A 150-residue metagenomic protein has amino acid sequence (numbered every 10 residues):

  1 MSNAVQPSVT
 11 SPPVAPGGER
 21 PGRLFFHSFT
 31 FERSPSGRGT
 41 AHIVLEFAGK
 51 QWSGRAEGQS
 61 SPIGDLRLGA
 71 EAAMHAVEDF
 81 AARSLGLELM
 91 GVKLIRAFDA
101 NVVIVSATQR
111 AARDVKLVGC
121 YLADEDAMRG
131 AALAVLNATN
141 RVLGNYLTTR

Functional and structural regions predicted by a protein language model:
M1-A41: Non-catalytic linker/capping segments at the edges of enzyme domains
M1-S11, E46-K50, L147-R150: Intrinsically disordered, low-complexity regions
F26-A41, Q51-S53, A81, L85-R96: Conserved P-loop NTPase/AAA+ ATPase motor core
F31-W52, N101-R113: Short beta-strand elements
S36-R38, G64, L68, D126 (+1 more regions): Conserved active-site and cofactor/substrate-binding residues in soluble primary-metabolism enzymes
L45, G49-D79: Acidic (E/D-rich), amphipathic helical modules within compact regulatory domains
S53, A111-R150: Mixed-charge, glycine-accented linear interaction segment located at domain edges/termini
H75-A127: Short, solvent-exposed interaction modules
